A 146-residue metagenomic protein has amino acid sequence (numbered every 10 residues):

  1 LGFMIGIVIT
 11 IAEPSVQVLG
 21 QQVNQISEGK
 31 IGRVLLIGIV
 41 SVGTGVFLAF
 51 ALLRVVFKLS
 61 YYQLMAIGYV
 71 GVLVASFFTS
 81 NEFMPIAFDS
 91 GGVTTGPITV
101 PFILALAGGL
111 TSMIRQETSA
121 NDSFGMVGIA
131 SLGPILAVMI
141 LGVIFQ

Functional and structural regions predicted by a protein language model:
L1-T79: Helix-loop-helix junctions within the multi-pass membrane cores of secondary transporters/permeases
T79-Q146: C-terminal transmembrane helix-loop-helix hairpin of multi-pass membrane proteins
